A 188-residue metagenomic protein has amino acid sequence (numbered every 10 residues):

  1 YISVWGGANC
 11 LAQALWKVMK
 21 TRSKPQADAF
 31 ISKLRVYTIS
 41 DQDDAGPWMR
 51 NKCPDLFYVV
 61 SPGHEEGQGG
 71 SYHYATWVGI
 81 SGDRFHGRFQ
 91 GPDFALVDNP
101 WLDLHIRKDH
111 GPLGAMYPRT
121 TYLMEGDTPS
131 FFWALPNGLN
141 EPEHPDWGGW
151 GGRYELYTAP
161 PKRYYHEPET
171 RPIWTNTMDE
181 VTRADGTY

Functional and structural regions predicted by a protein language model:
Y1-Y188: N-terminal acidic, glycine/proline-rich low-complexity segments
